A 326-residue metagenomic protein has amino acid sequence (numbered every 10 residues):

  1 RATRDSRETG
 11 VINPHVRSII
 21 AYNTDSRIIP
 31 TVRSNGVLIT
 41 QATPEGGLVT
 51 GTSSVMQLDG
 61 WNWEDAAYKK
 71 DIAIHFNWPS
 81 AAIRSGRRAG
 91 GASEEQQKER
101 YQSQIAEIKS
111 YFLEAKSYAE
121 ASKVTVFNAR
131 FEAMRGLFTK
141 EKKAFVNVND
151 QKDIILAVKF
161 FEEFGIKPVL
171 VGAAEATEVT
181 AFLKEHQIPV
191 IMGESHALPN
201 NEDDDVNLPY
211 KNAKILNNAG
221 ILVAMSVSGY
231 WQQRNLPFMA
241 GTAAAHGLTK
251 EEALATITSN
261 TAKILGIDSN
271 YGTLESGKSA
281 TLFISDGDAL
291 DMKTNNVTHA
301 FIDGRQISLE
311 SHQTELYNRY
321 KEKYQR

Functional and structural regions predicted by a protein language model:
R1-P30: Aromatic/His-enriched, Gly/Pro-containing loop or helix-boundary segments that lie immediately adjacent to catalytic
T3-R7, N13-H15, K143, A181-K184 (+4 more regions): His/Asp/Glu-enriched, well-ordered alpha-helical/loop segment that forms or immediately abuts the divalent-metal
S18, T43, W78-A82, A115-P209 (+5 more regions): Active-site core of metal-dependent hydrolases
A21, S34-L38, W61, S110-E120 (+5 more regions): Generic secondary-structure signature for well-ordered alpha-helical cores
D25-P168: Polyanionic/metal-chelating signatures
L48, E64-D65, Q232-R234, D291-M292: Short glycine/serine/proline-enriched coil/turn segments at secondary-structure junctions
L309-R326: Glycine- and charge-enriched low-complexity intrinsically disordered segments
